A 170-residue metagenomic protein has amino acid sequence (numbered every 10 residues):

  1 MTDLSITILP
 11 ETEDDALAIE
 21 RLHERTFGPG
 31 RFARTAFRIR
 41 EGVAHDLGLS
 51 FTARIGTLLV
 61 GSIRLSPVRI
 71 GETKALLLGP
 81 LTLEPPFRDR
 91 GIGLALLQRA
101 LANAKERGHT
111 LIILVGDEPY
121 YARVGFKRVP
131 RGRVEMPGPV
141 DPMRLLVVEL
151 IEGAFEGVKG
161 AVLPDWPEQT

Functional and structural regions predicted by a protein language model:
I6-I19: A short beta-loop-alpha structural element at the N-terminal edge of CoA-dependent acyl/N-acetyltransferase catalytic
A16, E24-P67: Active-site rim helix/loop that mediates acceptor-substrate recognition in acyltransferases
G56-T57, P86, E149-A154: Short loop segments at secondary-structure junctions
L58, E84-A95, R107, R123-V124: Conserved glycine-rich acetyl-CoA-binding loop
V68-L78, R88: A conserved beta-turn-beta hairpin within the catalytic core of GNAT-like acetyltransferases that forms part
L78, L83, D89-A102, L114: Conserved acetyl-CoA-binding loop-helix of GNAT-fold acetyltransferases
E106-T110, V115-D141: Conserved active-site alpha-helix within GNAT-family acetyltransferase domains
E135-T170: C-terminal "cap" of GNAT-fold acetyltransferases
